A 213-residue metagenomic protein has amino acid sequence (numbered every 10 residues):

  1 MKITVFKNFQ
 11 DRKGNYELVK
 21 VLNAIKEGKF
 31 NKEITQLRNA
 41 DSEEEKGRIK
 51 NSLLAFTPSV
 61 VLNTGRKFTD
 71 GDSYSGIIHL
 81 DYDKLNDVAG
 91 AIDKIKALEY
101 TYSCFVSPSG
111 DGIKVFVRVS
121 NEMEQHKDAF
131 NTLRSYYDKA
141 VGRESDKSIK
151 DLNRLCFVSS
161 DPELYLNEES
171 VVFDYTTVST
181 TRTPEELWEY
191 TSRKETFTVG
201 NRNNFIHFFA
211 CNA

Functional and structural regions predicted by a protein language model:
M1-T4: Boundary/junction segments of secreted and surface-exposed precursor proteins
K7, K13-Y16, E27, N31-A40 (+5 more regions): Modules that initiate DNA replication and primer synthesis
V21-A24: Carbohydrate-active enzymes and regulators
E33-I34, N39-I49, L53: Small cysteine-rich, disulfide-bonded extracellular modules of the LU/uPAR three-finger superfamily and closely related
K50-F68: Short, solvent-exposed beta-alpha or beta-beta edge segments that form flexible loop/patches at the rim of ligand
S103-S109, D146-D151: Short beta-strand
F116-E122, K147-E169: Short, conserved secondary-structure transition motifs
E169-T176: Short, low-complexity export/processing leader segments characterized by acidic and small residues
